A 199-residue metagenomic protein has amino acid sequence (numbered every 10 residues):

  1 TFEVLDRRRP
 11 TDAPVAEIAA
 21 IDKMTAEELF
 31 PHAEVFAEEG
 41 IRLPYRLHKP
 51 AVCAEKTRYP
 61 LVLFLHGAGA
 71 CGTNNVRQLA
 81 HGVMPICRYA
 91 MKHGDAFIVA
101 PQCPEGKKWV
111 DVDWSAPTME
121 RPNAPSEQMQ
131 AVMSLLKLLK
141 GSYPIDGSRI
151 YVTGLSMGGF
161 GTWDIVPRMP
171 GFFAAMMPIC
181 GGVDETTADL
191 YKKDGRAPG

Functional and structural regions predicted by a protein language model:
T1-L61, A96, T153-F160, I165 (+1 more regions): A domain-start/cap signature at the N-terminus of enzymes
V52-T57, D111-S156: Gly/Ser-rich "nucleophile elbow"/oxyanion-hole loop immediately N-terminal to the catalytic nucleophile in hydrolases
T57-Y59, T73-Q78, W109-D113, D164-I165 (+1 more regions): Short, solvent-exposed loop/turn and secondary-structure capping segments
L65-G67, C180: The conserved beta1-alpha1 loop
A68-M129: Active-site machinery of serine-nucleophile hydrolases
P101-Q102, T153, I179-C180: Alpha/beta-hydrolase-fold catalytic nucleophile elbow
D164-A174: Conserved hydrolase catalytic core segment
A174-G199: The feature captures the conserved acid-bearing segment of alpha/beta-hydrolase catalytic domains
